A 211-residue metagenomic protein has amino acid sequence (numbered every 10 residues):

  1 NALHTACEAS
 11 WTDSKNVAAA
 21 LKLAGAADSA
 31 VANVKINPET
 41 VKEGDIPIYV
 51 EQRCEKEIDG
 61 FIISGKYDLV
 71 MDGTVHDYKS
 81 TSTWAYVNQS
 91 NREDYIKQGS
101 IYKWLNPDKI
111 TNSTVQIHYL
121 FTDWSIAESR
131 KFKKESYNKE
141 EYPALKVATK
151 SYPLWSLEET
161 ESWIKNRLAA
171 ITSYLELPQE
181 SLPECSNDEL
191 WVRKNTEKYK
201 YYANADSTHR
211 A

Functional and structural regions predicted by a protein language model:
N1-D72, Y86-N88, K133-E141: Metal-dependent nuclease catalytic cores that hydrolyze phosphodiester bonds in DNA/RNA, characterized by
A9-D13, W104-K109: Active-site catalytic microenvironments for nucleophilic, acid-base chemistry
Y49, V70, T74-Y78, N112-Y119: A structural signal for short, well-ordered beta-strand segments and their strand-loop junctions that often border
D59, L105-A211: Metal-dependent nuclease catalytic regions and adjoining charged, substrate-binding loops involved in nucleic-acid end
Y78-S90: Short beta-strand-loop-alpha-helix junction that forms the active-site gateway of nucleic-acid-processing nucleases
N88-Y95, L157: Flexible, glycine- and charge-enriched loops at secondary-structure boundaries
Y95-P107: An active-site-proximal "capping" alpha-helix that borders the catalytic cofactor pocket
